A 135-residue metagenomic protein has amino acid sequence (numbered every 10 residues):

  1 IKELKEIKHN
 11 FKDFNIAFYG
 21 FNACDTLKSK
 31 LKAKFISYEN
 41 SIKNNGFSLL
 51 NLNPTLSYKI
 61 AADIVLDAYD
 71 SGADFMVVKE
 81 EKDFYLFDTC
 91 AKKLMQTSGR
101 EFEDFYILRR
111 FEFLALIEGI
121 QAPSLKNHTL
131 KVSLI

Functional and structural regions predicted by a protein language model:
I1-I135: Iron-sulfur cluster-binding electron-transfer modules in prokaryotic oxidoreductases
